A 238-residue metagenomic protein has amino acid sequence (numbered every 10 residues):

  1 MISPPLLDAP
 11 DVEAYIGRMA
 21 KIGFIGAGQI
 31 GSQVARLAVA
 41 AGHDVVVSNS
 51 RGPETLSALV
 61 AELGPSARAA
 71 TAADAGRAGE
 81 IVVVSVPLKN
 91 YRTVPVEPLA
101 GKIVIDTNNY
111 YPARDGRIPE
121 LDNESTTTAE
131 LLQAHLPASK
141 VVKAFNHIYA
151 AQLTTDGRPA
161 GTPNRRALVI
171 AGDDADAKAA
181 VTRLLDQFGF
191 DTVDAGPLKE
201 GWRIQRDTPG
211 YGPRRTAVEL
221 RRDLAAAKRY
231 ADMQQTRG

Functional and structural regions predicted by a protein language model:
D11-E62: NAD(P)+-binding Rossmann beta1-loop-alpha1 motif at the extreme N-terminus of oxidoreductases
Q33, L37, H135, L184: Rossmann-fold NAD(P)-dependent oxidoreductase module
G64-S66, A70-G116: Rossmann-like NAD(P)-binding element
A69, K140-A144, V193-P197: General beta-strand structural signal in soluble alpha/beta enzymes
V96-G101, L136, A160-T162: Short, conserved loop/helix-junction motifs that constitute active-site signature segments in enzyme catalytic cores
N108-A151, D156-G157: Rossmann-fold NAD(P)-binding glycine/threonine-rich loop
P163-G238: Active-site-lining helix/loop region of Rossmann-like oxidoreductase modules
